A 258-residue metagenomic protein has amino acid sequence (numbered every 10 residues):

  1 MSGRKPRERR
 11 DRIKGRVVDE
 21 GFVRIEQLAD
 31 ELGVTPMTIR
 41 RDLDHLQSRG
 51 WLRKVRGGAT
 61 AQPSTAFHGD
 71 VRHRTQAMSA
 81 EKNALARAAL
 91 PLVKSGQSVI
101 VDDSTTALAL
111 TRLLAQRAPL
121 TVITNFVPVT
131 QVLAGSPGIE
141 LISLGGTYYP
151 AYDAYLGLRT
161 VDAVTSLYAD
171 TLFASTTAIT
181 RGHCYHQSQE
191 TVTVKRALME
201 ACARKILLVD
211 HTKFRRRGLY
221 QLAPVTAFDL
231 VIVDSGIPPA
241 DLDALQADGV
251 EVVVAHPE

Functional and structural regions predicted by a protein language model:
M1-I100, S104-T105, T111-P119, I123 (+2 more regions): HTH-adjacent hinge/linker in prokaryotic transcriptional regulators
S2-L28, G33, S48, T130-E258: Conserved phosphate- and dinucleotide-binding cores of soluble alpha/beta proteins, encompassing both enzyme active
